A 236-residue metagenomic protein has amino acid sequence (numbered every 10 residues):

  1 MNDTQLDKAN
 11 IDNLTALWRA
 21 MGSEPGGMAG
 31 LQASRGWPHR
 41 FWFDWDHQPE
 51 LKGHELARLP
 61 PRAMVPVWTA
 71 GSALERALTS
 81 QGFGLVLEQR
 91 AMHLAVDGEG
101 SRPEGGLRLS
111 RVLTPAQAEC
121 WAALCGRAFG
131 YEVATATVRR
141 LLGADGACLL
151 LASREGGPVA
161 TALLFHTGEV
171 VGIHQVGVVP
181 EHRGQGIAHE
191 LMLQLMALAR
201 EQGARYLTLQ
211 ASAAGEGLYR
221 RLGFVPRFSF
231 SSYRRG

Functional and structural regions predicted by a protein language model:
M1-R62, A70-G71, E75: N-terminal charged segments
D7, W45-P115, Y233-R234: Acyl-donor-binding surface of acyltransferase catalytic domains
L14, T114-R127: A short, well-structured alpha-helix characteristic of acyl/acetyltransferase catalytic modules
G36-F43, V86, F165-I173, R183: A conserved beta-turn-beta hairpin within the catalytic core of GNAT-like acetyltransferases that forms part
E50-L56, Q175-V178, G184-A197, E201 (+1 more regions): Conserved acetyl-CoA-binding loop-helix of GNAT-fold acetyltransferases
L59-T69, A199-A211: Conserved GNAT acetyl-CoA-binding A-motif
S72-L85, H189, E201, A213-S229: Conserved active-site alpha-helix within GNAT-family acetyltransferase domains
E132-V179: A conserved beta-strand-loop-helix scaffold within acyl/acetyltransferase catalytic domains
